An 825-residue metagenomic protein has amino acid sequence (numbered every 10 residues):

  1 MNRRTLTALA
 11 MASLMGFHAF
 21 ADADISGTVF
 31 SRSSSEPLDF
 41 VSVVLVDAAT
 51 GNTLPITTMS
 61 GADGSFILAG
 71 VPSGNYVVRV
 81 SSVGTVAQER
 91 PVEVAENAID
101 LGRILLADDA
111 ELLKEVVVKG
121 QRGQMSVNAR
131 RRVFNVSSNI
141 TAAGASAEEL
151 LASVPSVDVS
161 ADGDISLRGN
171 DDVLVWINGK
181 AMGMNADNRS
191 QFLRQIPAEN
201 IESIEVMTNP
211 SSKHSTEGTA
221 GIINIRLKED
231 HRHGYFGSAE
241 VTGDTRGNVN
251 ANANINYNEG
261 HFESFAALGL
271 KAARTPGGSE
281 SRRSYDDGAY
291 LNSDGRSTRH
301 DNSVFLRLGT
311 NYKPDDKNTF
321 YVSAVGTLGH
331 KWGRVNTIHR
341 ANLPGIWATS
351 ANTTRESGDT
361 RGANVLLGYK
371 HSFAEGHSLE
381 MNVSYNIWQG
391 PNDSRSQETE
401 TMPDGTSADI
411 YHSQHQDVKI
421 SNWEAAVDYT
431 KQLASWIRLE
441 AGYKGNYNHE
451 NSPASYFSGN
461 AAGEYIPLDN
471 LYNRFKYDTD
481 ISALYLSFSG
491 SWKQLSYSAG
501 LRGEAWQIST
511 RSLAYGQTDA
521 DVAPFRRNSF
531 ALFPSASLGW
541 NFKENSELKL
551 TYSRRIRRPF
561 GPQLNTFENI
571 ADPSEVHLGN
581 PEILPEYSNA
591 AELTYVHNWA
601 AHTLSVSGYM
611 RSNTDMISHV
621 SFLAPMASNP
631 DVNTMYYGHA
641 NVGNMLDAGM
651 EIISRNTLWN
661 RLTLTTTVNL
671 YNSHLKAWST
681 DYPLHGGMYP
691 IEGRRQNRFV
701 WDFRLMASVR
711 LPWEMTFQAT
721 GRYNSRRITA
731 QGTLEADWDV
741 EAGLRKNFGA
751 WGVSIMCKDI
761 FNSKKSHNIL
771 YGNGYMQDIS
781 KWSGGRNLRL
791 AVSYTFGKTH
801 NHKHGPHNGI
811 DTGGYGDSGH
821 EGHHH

Functional and structural regions predicted by a protein language model:
F30, V44-V46, S81-V83, I99-T141 (+3 more regions): Short, acidic, small-residue-rich periplasmic hinge/interaction motif at the N-terminus of Gram-negative outer-membrane
A48-S65: Short, acidic Ser/Thr/Gly-rich low-complexity loop/linker segments typical of extracellular and cell-surface proteins
G102-I104, A147-L150, R189-Q191, V206 (+1 more regions): N-terminal periplasmic accessory domains that precede and gate Gram-negative outer-membrane beta-barrel machines
A147, S153, K180-T208: Short acidic/polar hinge/loop motifs at secondary-structure boundaries that mediate gating or recognition
G243, G247-R274, A289-V335, S357 (+1 more regions): Transmembrane beta-barrel wall of Gram-negative outer-membrane proteins
D294, S413, N422-A426, I466-N473 (+7 more regions): Outer membrane beta-barrel strand-and-loop segments of large Gram-negative receptors, especially TonB-dependent
Q389, Q507-S509, E544-A590, M610-Y637 (+2 more regions): Surface-exposed extracellular loop regions of Gram-negative outer-membrane beta-barrel proteins, predominantly
R695-H825: Conserved C-terminal beta-signal and adjacent last beta-strands/turns of outer-membrane beta-barrel proteins
